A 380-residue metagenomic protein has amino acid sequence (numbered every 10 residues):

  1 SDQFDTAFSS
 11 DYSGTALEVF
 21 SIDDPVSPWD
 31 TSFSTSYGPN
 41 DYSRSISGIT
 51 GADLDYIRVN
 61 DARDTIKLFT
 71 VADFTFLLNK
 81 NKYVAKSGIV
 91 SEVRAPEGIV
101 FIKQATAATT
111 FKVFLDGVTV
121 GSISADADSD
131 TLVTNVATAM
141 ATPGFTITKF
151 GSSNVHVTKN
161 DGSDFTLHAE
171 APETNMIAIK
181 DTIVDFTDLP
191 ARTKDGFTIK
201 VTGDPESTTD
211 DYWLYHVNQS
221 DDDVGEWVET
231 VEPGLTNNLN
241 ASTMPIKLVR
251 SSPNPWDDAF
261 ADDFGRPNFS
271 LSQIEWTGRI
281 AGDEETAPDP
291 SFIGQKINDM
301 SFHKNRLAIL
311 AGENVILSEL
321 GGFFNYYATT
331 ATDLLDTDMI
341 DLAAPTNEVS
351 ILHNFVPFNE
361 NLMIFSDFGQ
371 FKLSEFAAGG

Functional and structural regions predicted by a protein language model:
S1-N79, I99-E173, D181, F186-E226 (+3 more regions): Extended, beta-strand-rich, solvent-exposed assembly scaffolds of outer structural proteins
S1-S9, S13-V19, S32, V217-N268 (+2 more regions): Low-complexity, highly charged intrinsically disordered N-terminal segments that act as targeting/localization
T15, D73, S152-V155, P267 (+4 more regions): Beta-strand-connecting loop/turn residues
N81-V84: Acidic glycine-/aspartate-rich tracts in secreted/extracellular proteins
I89-S91: Post-signal-peptide, soluble extracytosolic/periplasmic N-terminal scaffold domains of envelope/secretory systems
E97-I102, F368, K372: A short, hydrophobic/aromatic-rich structural module that often spans a beta strand with its adjoining loop
I177: Short acidic-hydrophobic catalytic motif
I274-N305, L310-G380: Beta-propeller and closely related beta-pinwheel folds
